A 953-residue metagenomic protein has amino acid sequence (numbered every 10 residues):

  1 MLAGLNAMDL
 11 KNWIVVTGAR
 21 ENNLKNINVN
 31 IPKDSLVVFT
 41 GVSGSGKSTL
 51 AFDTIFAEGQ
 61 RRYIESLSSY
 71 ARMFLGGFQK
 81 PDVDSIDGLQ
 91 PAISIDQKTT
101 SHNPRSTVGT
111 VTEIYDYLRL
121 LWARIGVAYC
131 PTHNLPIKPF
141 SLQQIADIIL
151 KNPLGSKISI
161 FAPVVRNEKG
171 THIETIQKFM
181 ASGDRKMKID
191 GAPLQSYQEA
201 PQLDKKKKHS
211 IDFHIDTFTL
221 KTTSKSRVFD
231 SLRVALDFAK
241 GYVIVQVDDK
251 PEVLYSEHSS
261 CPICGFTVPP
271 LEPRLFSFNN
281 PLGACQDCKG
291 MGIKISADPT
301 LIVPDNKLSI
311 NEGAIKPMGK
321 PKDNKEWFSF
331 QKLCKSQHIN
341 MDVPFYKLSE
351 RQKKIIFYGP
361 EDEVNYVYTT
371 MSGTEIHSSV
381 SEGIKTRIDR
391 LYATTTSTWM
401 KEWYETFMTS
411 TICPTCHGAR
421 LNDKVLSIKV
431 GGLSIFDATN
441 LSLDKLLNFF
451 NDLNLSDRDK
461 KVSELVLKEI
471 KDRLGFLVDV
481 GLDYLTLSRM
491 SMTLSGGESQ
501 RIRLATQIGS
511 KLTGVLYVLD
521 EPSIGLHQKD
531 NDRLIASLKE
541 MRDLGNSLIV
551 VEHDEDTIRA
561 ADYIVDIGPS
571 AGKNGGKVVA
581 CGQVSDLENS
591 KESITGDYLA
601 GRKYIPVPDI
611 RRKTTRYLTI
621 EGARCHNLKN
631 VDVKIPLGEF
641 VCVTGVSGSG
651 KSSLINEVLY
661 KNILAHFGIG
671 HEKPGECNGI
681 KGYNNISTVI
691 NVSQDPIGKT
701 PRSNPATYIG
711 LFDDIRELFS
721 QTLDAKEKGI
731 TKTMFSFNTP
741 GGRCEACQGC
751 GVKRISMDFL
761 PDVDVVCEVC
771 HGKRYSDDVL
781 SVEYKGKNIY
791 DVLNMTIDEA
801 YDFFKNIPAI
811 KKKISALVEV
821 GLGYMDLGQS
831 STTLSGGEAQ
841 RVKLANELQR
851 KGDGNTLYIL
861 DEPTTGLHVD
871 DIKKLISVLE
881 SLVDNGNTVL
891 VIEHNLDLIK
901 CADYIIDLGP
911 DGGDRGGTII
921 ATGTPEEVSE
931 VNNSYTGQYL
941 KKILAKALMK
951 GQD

Functional and structural regions predicted by a protein language model:
M1-D953: Conserved phosphate-binding elements of NTP-dependent enzyme cores
